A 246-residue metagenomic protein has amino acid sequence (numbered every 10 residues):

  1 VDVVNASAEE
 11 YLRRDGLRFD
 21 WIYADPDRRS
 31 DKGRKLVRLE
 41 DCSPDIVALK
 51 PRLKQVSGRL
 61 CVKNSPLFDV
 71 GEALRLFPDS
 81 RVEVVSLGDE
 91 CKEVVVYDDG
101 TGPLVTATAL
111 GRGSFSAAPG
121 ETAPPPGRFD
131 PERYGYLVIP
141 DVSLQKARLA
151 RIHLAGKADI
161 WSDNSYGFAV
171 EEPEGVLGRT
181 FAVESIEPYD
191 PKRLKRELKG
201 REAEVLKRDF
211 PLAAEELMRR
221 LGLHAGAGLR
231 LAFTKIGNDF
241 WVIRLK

Functional and structural regions predicted by a protein language model:
V1-K246: SAM-dependent transferase fold signal centered on methyltransferase-like domains, encompassing both Class I
